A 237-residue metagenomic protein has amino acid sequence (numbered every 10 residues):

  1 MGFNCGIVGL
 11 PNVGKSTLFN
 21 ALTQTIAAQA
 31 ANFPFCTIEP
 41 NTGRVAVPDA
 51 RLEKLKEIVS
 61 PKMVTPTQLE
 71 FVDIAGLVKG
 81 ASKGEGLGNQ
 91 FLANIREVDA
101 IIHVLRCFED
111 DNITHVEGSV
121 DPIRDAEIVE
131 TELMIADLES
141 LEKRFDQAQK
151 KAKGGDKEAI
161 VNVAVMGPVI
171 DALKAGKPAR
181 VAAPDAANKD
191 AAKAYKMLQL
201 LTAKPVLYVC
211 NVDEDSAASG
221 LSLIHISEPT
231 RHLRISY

Functional and structural regions predicted by a protein language model:
M1-K79, E85, N89-I95, I101-H103: Conserved G1/Walker A P-loop phosphate-binding module
Q24-T25, P61, I135, Q147 (+1 more regions): A short linear boundary/processing microfeature
A31, V181-A182, I235-S236: Short, hydrophobic secondary-structure boundary micro-motifs
D49, S82, A152-D156: Residues at alpha-helix boundaries and short interhelical turns
G76-K79, D110, D215, H232: Residues immediately C-terminal
N89-L223, S227: Conserved C-terminal guanine-recognition region of P-loop GTPase G domains, centered on the G4
I224-Y237: Single conserved hydrophobic/aromatic residue that forms the stacking wall/gate of nucleotide- or nucleobase-binding
